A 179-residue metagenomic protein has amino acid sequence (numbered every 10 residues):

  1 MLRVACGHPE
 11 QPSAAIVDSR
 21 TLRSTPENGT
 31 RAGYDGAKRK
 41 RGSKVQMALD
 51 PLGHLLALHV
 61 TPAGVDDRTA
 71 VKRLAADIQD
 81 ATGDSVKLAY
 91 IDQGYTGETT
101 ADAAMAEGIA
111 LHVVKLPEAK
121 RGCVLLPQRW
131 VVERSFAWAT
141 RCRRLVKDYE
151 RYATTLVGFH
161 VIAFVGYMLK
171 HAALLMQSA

Functional and structural regions predicted by a protein language model:
M1-A179: Short alpha-helical elements
